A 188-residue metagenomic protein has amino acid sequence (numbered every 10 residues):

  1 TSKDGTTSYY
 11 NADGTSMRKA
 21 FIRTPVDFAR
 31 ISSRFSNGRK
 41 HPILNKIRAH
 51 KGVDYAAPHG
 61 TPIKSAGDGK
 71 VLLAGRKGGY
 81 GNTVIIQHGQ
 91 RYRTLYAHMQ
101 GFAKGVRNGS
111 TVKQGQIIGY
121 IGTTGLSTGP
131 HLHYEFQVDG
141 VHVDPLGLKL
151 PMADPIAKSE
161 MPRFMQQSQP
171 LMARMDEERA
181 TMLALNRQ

Functional and structural regions predicted by a protein language model:
T1-T15, K19: Buried, small/hydrophobic-residue-enriched core segments of structured protein domains
T15-P170: Catalytic cores of peptidoglycan-degrading enzymes
K158-Q188: Gram-negative outer-membrane assembly/targeting C-terminal domains
